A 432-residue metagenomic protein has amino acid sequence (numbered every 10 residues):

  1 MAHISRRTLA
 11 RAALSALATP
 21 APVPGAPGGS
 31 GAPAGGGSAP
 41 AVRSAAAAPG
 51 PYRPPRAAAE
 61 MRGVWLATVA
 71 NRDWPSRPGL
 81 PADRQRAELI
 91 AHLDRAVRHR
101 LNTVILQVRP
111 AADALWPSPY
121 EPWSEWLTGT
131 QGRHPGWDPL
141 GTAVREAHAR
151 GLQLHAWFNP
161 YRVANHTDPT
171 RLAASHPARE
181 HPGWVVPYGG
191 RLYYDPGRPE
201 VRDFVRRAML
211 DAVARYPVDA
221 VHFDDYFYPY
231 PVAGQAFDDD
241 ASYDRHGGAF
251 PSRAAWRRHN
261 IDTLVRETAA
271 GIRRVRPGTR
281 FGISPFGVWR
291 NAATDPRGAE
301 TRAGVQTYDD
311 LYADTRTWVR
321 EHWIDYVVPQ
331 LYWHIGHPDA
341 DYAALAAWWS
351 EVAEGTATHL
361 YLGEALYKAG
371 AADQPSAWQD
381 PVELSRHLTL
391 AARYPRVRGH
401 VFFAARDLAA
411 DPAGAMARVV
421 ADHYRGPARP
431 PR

Functional and structural regions predicted by a protein language model:
A2-H3, T8-G35: N-terminal export signals
A59-G63, L101-R109, P139-V185, H222-D225 (+2 more regions): Glycine-rich, aromatic-flanked loop segments that form ligand/cofactor-binding clefts across common enzyme folds
N71-R84, Y161-D211, D309-D310: Active-site-adjacent "subsite" loops/lids of carbohydrate-active enzymes
A87-A112: Catalytic domains of carbohydrate-active enzymes, especially glycoside hydrolases
P110-F158, R253-T268, V275: Aromatic-lined substrate-binding rim segments of carbohydrate-active enzymes
W116-T128, R162-Y188, Y226-G248, A293-A303: Aromatic- and acidic-residue-enriched segments that line the glycan-binding/catalytic groove of carbohydrate-active
H155-N159, H222, R257-V305, H359-G363: Aromatic-lined carbohydrate-recognition surfaces of secreted/lumenal glycan-active proteins
D325-H337, T356-P431: Substrate-binding cleft of secreted/luminal carbohydrate-active enzymes
